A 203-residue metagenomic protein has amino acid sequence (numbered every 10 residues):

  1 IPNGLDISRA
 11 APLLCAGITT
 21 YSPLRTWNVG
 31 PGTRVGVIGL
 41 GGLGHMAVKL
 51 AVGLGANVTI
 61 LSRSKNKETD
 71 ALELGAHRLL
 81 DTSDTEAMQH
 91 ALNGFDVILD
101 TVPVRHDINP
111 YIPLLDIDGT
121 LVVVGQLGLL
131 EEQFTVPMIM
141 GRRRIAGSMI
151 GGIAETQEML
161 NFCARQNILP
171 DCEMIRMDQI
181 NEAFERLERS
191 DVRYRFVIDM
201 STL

Functional and structural regions predicted by a protein language model:
I1-I38: NAD(P)H dinucleotide-binding glycine-rich loop of Rossmann-like/cofactor-binding domains, especially the beta1-alpha1
P31-L40, V52-P110: Adenosine-nucleotide cofactor-binding segment
G44-H45: N-terminal Rossmann-fold NAD(P) dinucleotide-binding loop
S64, L127, G151: Residues in the short beta-alpha loop(s) of Rossmann-like NAD(P)-binding domains
V102-P103, G125-Q126, T202: Short glycine-/small-residue-rich Rossmann-like dinucleotide-binding loops
L115-D116: Helix-to-beta-strand junctions that scaffold the AdoMet/dcAdoMet cofactor pocket in Class I SAM-dependent enzymes
T120-V122, Q133-E173: Rossmann-fold dehydrogenase core element
I153-L203: C-terminal hydrophobic helical "lid"/dimerization subdomain of Rossmann-like NAD(P)H-dependent oxidoreductases
